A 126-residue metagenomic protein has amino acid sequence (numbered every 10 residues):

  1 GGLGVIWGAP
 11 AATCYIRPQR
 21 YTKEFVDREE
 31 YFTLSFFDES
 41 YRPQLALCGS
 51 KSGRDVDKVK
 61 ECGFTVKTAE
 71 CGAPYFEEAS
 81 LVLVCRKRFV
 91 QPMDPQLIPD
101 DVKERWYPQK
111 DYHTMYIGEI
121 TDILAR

Functional and structural regions predicted by a protein language model:
G2-R126: Active-site-proximal mixed secondary-structure blocks
